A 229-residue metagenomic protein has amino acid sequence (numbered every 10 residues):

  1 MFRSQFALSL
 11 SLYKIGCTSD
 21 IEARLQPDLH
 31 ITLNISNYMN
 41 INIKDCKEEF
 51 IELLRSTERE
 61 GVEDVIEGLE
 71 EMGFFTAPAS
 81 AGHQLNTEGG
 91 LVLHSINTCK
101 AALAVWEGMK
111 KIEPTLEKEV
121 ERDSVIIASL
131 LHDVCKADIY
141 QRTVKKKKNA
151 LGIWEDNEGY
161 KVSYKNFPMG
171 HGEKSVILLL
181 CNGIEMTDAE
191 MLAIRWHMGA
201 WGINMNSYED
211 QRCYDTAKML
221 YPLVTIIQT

Functional and structural regions predicted by a protein language model:
A7, D20-A23, D28: Acidic, Ala/Val/Gly-enriched low-complexity intrinsically disordered segments
Y13, L93-K100, E173, I177: Short, contiguous clusters of charged residues that form electrostatic/catalytic patches at enzyme active sites, used
H30-N34: Compositionally biased, intrinsically disordered low-complexity segments enriched for polar/charged residues
I35-N149, W154-D156: Acidic/His-rich, divalent-metal-binding segments that scaffold phosphate/diphosphate chemistry
L85-T87, V105, E117-T229: Divalent metal-dependent catalytic cores for phosphoryl transfer on phosphate-bearing substrates
